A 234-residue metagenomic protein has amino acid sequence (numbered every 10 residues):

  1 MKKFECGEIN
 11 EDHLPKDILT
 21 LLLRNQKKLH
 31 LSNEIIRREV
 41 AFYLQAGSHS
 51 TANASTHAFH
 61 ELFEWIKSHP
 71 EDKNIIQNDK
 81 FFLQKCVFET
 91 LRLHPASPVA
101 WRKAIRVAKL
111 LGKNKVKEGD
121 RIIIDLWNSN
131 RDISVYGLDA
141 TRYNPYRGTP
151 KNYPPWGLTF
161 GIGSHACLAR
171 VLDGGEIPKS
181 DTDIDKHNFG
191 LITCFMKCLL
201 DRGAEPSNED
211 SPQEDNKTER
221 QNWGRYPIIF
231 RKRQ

Functional and structural regions predicted by a protein language model:
M1-K27: Cytochrome P450 catalytic core segment centered on helix I
L21-N74, I192: Central I-helix of cytochrome P450 enzymes
N53-T56, F81-Q84, P154, L158 (+1 more regions): A structural signal for well-ordered alpha-helical segments within the folded catalytic domains of diverse enzymes
N74-N114: Conserved cytochrome P450 K-helix E-x-x-R motif and the immediately C-terminal K′/meander segment
K117-E118: Residue-level recognition of short, solvent-exposed, well-ordered loop/turn junctions that link secondary-structure
D125-P155, F160, H165: Conserved cytochrome P450 K-helix/beta-meander segment immediately N-terminal to the heme-binding cysteine loop
L172-E219: Cytochrome P450 heme-binding "Cys pocket" and the immediately downstream C-terminal segment
